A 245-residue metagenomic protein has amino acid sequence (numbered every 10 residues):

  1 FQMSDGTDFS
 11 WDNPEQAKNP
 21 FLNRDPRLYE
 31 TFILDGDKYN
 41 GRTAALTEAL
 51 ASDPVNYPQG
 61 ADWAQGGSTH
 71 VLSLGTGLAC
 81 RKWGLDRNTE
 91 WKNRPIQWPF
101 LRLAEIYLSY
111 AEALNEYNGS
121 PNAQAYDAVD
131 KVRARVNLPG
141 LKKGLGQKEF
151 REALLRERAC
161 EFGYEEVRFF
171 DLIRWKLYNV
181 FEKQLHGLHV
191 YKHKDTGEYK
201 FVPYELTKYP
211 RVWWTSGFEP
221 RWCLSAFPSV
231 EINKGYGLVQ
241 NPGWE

Functional and structural regions predicted by a protein language model:
F1-P20, P26-R27, W175, L188-V190: Polar, glycine-rich mid-to-C-terminal structural blocks that act as macromolecule-binding/assembly scaffolds
Q2-M3, N93, Q97-W98, R133 (+1 more regions): Long, intrinsically disordered, low-complexity segments
P14-L103, W244: Flexible, polar/acidic helix-loop-strand segments at domain edges
L28-I33, Q97-A134, R151-E165, F169: Extended, hydrophobic/aromatic-rich amphipathic alpha-helical segments that build helical scaffolds
L34-K38, L138, C160, Y178: Short loop/turn segments at secondary-structure transitions that flank enzyme active sites
